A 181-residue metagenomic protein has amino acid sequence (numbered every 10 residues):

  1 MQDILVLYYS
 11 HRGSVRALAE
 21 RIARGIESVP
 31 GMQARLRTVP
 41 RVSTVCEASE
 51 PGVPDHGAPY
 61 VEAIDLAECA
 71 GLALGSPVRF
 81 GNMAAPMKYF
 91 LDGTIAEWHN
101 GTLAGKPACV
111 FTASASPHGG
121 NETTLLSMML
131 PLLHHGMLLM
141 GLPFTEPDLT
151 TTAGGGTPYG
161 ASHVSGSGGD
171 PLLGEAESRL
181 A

Functional and structural regions predicted by a protein language model:
M1-T102, G154-G156, V164-L180: N-terminal beta1-alpha1-beta2 submodule of the flavodoxin-like/Rossmannoid cofactor-binding fold
A104-G154: Short, glycine-/small-residue-rich phosphate/pyrophosphate-handling segment
G160: Aromatic-rich peripheral "rim/lid" segments of glycoside hydrolase catalytic domains that contact and position glycan
